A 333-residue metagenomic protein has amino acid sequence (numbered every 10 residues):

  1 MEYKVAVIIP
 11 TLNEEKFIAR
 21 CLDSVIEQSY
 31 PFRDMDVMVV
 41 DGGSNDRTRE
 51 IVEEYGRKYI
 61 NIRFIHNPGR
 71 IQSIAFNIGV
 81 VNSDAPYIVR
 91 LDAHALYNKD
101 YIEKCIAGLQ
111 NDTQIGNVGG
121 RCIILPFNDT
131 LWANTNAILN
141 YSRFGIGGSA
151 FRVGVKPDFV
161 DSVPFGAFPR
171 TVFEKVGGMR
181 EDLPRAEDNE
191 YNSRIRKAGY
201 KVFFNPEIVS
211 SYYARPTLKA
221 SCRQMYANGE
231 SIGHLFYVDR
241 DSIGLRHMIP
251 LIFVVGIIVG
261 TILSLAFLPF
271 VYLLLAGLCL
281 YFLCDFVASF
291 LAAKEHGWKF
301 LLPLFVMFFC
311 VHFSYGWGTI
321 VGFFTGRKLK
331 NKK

Functional and structural regions predicted by a protein language model:
M1-E27: N-proximal low-complexity "stem/linker" segments adjacent to membrane-targeting elements
Y3-A6, D36, E190: Cell-envelope/extracellular polymer assembly enzymes that use nucleotide-activated donors
D41-E50, G69, D92-L96: A conserved acidic beta->alpha catalytic loop
N67-S83, K104, V160-V163: Glycine-rich, basic loop-to-helix element that forms the pyrophosphate-binding segment of sugar-nucleotide handling
I88: Short aromatic/hydrophobic "clamp" motif used to bind/position activated sugar donors
D100-N134, I138, V209, Y213: Conserved donor NDP-sugar-binding/catalytic core segment of glycosyltransferases
I124, I146-T171, P184, E190 (+3 more regions): A recurrent flexible, glycine/aromatic-enriched loop bordering the glycosyltransferase active site that acts as
R180-I243: Catalytic donor/gating beta->alpha subdomain of glycosyltransferases that bind UDP-sugars
